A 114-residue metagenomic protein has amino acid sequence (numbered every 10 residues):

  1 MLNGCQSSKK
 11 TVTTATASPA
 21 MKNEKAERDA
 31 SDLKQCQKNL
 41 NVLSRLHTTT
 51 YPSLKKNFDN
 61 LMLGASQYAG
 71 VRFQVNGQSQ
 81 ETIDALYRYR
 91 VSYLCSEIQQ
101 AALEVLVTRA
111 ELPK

Functional and structural regions predicted by a protein language model:
L2-G4: C-terminal motif of bacterial Sec signal peptides marking the signal peptidase cleavage site
Q6-K9: Bacterial signal peptide processing site
T11-P19: Sec-dependent signal peptide cleavage junction
A20-E27, S31, K38-K114: Surface-exposed, polar/charged faces of alpha-helical domains in mature secreted/periplasmic/lumenal proteins
